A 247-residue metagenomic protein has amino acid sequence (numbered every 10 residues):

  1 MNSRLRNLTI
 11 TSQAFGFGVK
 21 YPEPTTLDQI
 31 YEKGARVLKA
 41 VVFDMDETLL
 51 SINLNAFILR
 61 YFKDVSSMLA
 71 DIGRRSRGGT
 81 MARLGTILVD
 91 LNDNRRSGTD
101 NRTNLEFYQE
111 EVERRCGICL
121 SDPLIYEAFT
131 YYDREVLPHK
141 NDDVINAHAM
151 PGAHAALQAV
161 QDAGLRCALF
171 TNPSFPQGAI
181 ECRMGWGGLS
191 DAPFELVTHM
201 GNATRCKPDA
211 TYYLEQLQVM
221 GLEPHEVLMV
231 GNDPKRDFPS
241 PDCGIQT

Functional and structural regions predicted by a protein language model:
G18-Y21, T26-G85: Active-site neighborhood of HAD-like aspartate-dependent phosphohydrolases
G79-A82, T86-V136: A metal-dependent, Asp-based hydrolase signature
R102-T103, L137-A168: Short, acidic loop-to-helix structural element flanking the phosphoryl-transfer center in phosphate-processing enzymes
A147, A168-L228: Substrate-recognition "cap/lid" segment bordering the active-site pocket of phosphatases
Y212, N232-Q246: Acidic, divalent-metal-coordinating active-site segment for phosphoryl/phosphodiester hydrolysis, typified by short
